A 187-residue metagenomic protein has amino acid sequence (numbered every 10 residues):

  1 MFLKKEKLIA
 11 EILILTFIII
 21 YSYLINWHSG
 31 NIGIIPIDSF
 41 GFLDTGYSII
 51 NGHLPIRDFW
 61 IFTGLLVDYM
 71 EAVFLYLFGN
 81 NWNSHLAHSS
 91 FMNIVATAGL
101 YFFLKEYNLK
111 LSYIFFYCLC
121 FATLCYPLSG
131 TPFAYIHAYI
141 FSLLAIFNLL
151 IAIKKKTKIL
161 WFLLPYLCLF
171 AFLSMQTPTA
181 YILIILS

Functional and structural regions predicted by a protein language model:
M1-E6, I56, K105-E106, K110 (+2 more regions): Membrane-interface junctions at the ends of membrane-embedded or membrane-associated helices
M1-L24: Start-transfer (signal-anchor) and selected internal transmembrane alpha helices of multi-pass inner/ER membrane
I12, Y69, A87, F115-F116 (+2 more regions): Hydrophobic alpha-helical transmembrane segments
H28-T45, P55-E71, N80-N83: Extracytoplasmic catalytic/substrate-binding loops of multi-pass membrane glycan-assembly enzymes
I50-R57, M70-H88, N108, L124: Juxtamembrane segments of multi-pass membrane glycosylation machinery that transfer sugars from lipid-linked donors
D68, W82, L86, A96 (+4 more regions): Aromatic- and kink-enriched transmembrane "portal" helix at the membrane-lumen/periplasm boundary that abuts
A87-L111, L144, N148: Transmembrane-helix motifs of polytopic, lipid-linked glycan transferases
A122, I159-P178, I182-S187: Membrane-interface alpha helices of multi-pass inner-membrane proteins
